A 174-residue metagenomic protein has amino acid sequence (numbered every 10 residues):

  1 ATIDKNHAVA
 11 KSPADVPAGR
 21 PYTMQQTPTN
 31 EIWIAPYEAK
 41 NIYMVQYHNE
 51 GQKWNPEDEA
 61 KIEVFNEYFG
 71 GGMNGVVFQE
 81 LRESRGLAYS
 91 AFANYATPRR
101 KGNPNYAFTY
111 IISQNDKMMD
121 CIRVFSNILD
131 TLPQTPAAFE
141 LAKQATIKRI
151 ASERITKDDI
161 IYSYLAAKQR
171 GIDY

Functional and structural regions predicted by a protein language model:
A1, N41-K53, F78-Y174: M16 family metallopeptidases and their MPP-like homologs
A1-Q52: An aromatic/glycine/proline-enriched structural segment found at the starts of mature extracellular/organellar domains
I3-A14, G72, R85, L129-P133: A generic secondary-structure signal for well-formed alpha-helical elements
A8-V9, A18-M24, I42, V64-G71 (+1 more regions): Short linear motifs at secondary-structure transitions and domain/linker junctions
K11-P17, W33-P36, E59-K61, G75-E80 (+1 more regions): A generic short-segment signal for beta-strand/edge and adjacent turn/coil regions
R20, Q26, M73, V77 (+2 more regions): Solvent-exposed, flexible loop/coil residues
Q46, P56-G70, G75-Q79: Active/ligand-binding-proximal structured segments within catalytic/core domains that scaffold catalytic residues
